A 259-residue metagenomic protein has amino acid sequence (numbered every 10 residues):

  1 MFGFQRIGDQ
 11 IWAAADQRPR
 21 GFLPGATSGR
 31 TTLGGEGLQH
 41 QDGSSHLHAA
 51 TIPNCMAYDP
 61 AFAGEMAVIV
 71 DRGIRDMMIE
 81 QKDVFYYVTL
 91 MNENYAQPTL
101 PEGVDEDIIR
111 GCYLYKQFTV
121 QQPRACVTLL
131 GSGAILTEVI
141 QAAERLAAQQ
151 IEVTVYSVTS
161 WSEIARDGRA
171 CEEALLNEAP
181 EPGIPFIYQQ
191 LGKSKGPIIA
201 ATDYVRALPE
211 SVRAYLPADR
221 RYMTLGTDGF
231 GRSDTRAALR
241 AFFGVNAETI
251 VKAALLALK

Functional and structural regions predicted by a protein language model:
M1-D16: Long, structured ligand/cofactor-binding scaffold of large enzymes
M1-G3, A26-S28, L38-Q39, Y58-A63: Active-site nucleophile and cofactor-binding loops and adjacent substrate-binding regions of central metabolic enzymes
I11-A13, H46, I74-M78: A generic local secondary-structure boundary/capping motif
A13-R18, A50-I52, A147, V212-Y215: Alpha-helix C-terminal capping segments
A14-G29: A glycine-rich helix N-cap at a beta->alpha junction
R18-G21, N54-C55, G196: Short glycine-/polar-rich loops that comprise or flank the Walker A/P-loop and associated switch/sensor motifs
T32-H40, A57, E65-I69, I74-K259: Thiamine diphosphate
H40-L47: Short, glycine/polar-rich helix-capping loops at beta-to-alpha or helix-loop-helix junctions that flank or form
